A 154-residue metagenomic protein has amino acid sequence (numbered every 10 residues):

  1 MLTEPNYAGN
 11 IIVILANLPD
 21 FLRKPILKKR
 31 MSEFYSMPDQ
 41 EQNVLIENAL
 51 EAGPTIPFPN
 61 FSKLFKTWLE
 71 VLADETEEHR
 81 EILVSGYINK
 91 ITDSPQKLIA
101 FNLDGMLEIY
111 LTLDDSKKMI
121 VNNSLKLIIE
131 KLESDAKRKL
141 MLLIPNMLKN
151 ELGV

Functional and structural regions predicted by a protein language model:
M1-V154: Short amphipathic alpha-helical interaction elements located at domain edges and within/adjacent to intrinsically
